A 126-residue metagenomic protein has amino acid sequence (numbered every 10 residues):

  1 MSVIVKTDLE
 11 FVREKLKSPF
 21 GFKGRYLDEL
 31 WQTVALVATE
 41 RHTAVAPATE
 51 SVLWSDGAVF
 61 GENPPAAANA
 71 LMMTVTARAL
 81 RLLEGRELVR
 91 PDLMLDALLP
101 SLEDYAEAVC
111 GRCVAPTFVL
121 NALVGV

Functional and structural regions predicted by a protein language model:
M1-V34: Short, Gly/Pro- and small/polar-rich lid/capping loops
V3-T7, H42-A48: Short, well-ordered strand-loop elements centered on a beta-strand within folded domains, enriched for acidic residues
V12-E14, E40-H42, S51-L53: Generic structural motif
R25, E29, A38, V89-L93: Unusually extended, aromatic-enriched hydrophobic runs near protein termini
T33-T39, P47-E50: Short beta-strand elements
A44-V126: Metal- or metallocofactor-binding catalytic centers and their adjacent structured scaffolds across diverse enzyme
